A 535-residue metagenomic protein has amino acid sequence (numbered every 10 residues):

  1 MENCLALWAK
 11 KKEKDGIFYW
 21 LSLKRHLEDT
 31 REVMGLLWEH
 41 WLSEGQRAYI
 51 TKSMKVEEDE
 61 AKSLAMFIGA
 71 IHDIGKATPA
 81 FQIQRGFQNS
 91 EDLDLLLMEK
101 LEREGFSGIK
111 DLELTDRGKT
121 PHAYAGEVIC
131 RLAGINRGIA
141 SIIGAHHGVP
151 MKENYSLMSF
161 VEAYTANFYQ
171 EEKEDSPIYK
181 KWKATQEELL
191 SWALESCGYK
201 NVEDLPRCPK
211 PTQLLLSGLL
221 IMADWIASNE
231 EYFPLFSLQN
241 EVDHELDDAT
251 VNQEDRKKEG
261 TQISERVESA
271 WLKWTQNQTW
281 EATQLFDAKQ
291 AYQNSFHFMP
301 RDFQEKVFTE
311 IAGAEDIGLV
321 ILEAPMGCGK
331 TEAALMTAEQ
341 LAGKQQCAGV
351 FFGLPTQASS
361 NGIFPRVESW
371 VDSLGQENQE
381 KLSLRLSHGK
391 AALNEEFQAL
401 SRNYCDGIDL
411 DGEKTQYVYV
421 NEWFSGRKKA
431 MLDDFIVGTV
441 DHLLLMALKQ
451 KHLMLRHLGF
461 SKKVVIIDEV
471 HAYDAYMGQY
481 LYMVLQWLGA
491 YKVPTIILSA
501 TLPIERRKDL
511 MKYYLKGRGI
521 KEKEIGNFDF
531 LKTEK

Functional and structural regions predicted by a protein language model:
E2-I17, S22-E281: Accessory nucleic-acid engagement/destabilization modules that flank
L285-E323: Conserved pre-motif I regulatory segment
E315-L322, C347-G349, L432-D433, V493-P494: Pre-Walker A (Motif I) flank of P-loop NTPase domains
D316-A338, Y473, S499: Walker A/P-loop
T331-Q346, R366, L485-W487, Y514: Walker A/P-loop NTP-binding motif
A348-D372, L384-E395, L502-R506: Conserved Walker A/P-loop ATP-binding site and its immediately adjacent core in helicase/helicase-like ATPase domains
V367-I436, V440-L444: A substrate-engagement module of RecA-like helicase motors
L458-V464, H471-K535: Post-DEXD/H (motif II) to motif III coupling segment of the RecA-like Helicase ATP-binding lobe
